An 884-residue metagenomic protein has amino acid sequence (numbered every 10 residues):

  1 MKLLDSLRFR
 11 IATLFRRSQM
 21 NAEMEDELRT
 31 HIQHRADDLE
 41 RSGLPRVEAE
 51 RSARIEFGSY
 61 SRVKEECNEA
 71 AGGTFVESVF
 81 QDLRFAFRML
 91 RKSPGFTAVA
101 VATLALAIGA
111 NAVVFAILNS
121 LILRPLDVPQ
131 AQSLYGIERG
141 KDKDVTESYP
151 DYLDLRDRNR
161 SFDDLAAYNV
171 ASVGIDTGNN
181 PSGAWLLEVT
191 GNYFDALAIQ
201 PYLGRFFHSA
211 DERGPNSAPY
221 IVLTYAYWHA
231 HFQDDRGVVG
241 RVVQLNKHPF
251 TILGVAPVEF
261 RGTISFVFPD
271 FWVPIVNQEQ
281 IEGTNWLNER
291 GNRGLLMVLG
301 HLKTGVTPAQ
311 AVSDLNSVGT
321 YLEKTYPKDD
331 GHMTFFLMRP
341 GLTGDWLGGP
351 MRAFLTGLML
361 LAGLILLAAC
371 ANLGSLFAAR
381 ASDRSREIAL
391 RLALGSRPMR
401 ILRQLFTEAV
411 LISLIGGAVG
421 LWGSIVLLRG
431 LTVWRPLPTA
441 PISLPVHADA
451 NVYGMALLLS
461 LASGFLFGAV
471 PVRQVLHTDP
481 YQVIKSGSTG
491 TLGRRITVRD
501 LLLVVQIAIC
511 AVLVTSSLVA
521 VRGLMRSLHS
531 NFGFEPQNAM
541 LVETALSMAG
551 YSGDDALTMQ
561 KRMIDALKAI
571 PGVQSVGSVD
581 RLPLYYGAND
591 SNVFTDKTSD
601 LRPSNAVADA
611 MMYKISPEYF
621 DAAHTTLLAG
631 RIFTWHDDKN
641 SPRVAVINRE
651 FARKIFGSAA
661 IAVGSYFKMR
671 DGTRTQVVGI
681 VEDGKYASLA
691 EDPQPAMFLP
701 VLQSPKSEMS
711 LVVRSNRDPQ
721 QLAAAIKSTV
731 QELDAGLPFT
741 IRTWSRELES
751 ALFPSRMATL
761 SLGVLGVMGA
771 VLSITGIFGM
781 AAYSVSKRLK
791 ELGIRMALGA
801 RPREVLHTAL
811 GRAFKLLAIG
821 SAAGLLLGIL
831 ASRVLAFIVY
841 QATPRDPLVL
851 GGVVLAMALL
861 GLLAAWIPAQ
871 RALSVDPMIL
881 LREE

Functional and structural regions predicted by a protein language model:
M1-A102, H301, F336, Y481-R494 (+2 more regions): Negatively charged linear elements and acidic catalytic determinants
D5, W185-S209, A218-T356, R429-V433 (+2 more regions): Mid-to-C-terminal secondary-structure elements that act as membrane-proximal/extracytoplasmic interface segments
R54-V99, D127-V128, G140-V145, N180-G183 (+13 more regions): Membrane-helix entry/capping segments
C67-A98, P340-L347, L376-R403, T407 (+3 more regions): Alpha-helical transmembrane segments of integral membrane proteins
P94-L121, P125, A369-A371, G417 (+3 more regions): Short, strongly hydrophobic transmembrane alpha-helices
A116-I117, F336, G374, V410-P480 (+3 more regions): Small-residue-rich transmembrane alpha-helices
L118-E138, V267-T284, K328, L337-W346 (+9 more regions): Short juxtamembrane loops and helix-capping segments at transmembrane helix boundaries of multi-pass membrane proteins
A369-S413, T775-L817, S821, R871 (+1 more regions): Interfacial "coupling" helices/loops that link adjacent transmembrane helices in transporter permeases
